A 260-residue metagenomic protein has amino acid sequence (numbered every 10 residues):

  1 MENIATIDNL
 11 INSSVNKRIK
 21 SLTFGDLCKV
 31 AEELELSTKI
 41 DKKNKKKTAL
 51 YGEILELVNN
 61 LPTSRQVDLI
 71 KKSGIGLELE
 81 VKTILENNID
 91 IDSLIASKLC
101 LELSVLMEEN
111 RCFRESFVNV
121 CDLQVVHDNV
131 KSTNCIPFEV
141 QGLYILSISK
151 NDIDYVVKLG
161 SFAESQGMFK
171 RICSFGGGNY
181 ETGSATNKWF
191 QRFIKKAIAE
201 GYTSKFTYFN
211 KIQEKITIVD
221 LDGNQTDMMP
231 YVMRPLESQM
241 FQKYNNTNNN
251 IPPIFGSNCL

Functional and structural regions predicted by a protein language model:
E2-K20, G25-D26, E35, K47-T48 (+2 more regions): Boundary/linker segments flanking structured domains
L36-I40: Charged, low-complexity interaction regions
K42-L50: Short, conserved alpha-helical segments within structured domains
